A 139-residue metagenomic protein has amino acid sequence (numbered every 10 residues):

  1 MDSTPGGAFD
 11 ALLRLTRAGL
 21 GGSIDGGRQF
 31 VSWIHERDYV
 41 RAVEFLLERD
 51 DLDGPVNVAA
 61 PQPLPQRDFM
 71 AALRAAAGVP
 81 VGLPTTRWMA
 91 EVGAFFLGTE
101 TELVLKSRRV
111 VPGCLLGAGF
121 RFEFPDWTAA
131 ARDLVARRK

Functional and structural regions predicted by a protein language model:
D2-P5, R28-R37, V56-A76, P125: Substrate-binding strand-loop-helix patch in Rossmann-like NAD(P)-dependent oxidoreductase/epimerase domains
T4-L12: Short beta-loop-alpha junction of Rossmann-like oxidoreductase domains
A11-W33, A75-R109: Alpha-helical membrane-targeting segments
L13-G21, Q29-P63: Alpha-helical substrate-binding/gating segment
Y39, V43, V58, F69 (+2 more regions): Non-catalytic, hydrophobic alpha-helical segments
R49-G98, R132-K139: Mid/C-terminal beta-alpha module of Rossmann-like enzyme folds, strongest in SDR-family dehydrogenases/epimerases
T101-K139: C-terminal amphipathic/interface module of NAD(P)-dependent oxidoreductases and related NAD-binding regulators
